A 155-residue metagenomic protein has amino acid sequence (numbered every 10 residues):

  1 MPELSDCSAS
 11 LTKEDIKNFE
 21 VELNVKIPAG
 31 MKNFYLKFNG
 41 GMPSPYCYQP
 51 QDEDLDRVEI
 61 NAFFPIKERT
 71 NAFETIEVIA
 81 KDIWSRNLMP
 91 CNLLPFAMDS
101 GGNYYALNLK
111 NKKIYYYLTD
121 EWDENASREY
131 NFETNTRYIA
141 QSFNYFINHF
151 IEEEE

Functional and structural regions predicted by a protein language model:
M1-N103, I151-E155: A surface-exposed partner-binding patch
A97-M98, L109, L118: Pocket-edge structural micro-motifs
N103-L109: Broad, structure-driven detector of short, well-ordered beta-strand segments within folded domains
Y115-E121: Catalytic Cys-His active-site segments of thiol-dependent hydrolases/isopeptidases
E121-I147: Compact, glycine/acidic-enriched structural inserts
